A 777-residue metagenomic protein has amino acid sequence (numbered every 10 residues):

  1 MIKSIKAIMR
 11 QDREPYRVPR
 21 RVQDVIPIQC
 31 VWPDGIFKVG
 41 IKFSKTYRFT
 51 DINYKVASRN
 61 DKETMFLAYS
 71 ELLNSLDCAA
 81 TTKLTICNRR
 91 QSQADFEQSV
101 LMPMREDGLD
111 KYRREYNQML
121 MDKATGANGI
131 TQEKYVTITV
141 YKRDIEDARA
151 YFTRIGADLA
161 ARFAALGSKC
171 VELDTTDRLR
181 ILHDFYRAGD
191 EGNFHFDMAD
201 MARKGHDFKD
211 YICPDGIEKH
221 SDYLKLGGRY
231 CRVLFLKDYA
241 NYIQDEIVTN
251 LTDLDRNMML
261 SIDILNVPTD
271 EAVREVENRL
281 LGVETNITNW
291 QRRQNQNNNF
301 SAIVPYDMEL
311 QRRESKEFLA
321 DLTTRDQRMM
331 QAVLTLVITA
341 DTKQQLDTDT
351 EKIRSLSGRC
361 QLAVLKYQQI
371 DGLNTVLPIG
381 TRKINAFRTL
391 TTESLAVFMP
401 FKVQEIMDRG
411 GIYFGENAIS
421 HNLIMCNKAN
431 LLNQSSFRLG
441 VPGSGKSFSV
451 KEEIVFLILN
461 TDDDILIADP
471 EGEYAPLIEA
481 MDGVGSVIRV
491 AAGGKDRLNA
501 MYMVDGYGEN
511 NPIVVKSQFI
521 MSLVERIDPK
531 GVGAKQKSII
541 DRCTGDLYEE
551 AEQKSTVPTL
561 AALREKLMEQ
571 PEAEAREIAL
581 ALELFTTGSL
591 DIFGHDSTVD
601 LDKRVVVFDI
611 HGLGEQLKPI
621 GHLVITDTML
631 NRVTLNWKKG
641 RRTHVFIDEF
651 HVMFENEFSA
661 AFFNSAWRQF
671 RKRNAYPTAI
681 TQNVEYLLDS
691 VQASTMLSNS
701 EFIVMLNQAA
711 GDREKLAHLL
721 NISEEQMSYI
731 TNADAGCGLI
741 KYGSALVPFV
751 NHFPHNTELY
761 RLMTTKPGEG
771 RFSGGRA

Functional and structural regions predicted by a protein language model:
M1-F401: Extended, folded cores of ATP/NTP-driven motor/assembly subunits in large transport and secretion machines
I52, R59-C78, R89, T252 (+10 more regions): P-loop NTPase motor domains
N430, P442: The conserved Walker
R438: Hydrophobic anchor at the beta1->P-loop junction of P-loop NTPases
K446: Conserved lysine of the Walker
S449: Hydrophobic positions on the alpha1 helix immediately C-terminal to the Walker A/P-loop
I465-A468, F670, Y676-Q682, M705: Structural recognition of the conserved hydrophobic beta-strand(s) that form the central parallel beta-sheet of P-loop
D482-I488, Q692-M705: A short helix-turn-beta junction within AAA+ P-loop NTPase domains corresponding to the substrate/partner-engaging
